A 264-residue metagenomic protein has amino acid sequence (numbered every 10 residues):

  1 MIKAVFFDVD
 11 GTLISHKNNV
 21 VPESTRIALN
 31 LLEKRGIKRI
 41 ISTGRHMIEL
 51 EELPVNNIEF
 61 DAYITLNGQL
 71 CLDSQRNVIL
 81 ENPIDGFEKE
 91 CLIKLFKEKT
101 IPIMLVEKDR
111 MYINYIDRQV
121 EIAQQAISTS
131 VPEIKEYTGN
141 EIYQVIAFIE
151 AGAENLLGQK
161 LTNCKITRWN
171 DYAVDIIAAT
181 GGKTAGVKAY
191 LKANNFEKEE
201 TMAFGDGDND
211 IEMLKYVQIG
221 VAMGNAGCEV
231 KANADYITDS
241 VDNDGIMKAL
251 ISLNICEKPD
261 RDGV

Functional and structural regions predicted by a protein language model:
M1-A4, P22, I176-V264: Mg2+-dependent phosphoryl-transfer enzymes with acidic/Ser/Thr/Gly-rich catalytic loops
K3-N18: Asp-based phosphoryl-transfer active-site loop
V20-Q119: Active-site phosphate-binding/coordination module
G36-I40, F60-D61, I142-V145, E199-T201 (+1 more regions): Short active-site oxyanion
N56-E59, L66-N67, K160-T162, Y216-V217 (+1 more regions): Short, structured coil segments at secondary-structure junctions
N57-F60, L80-P83, Q119-Q124, A185 (+2 more regions): Short, hinge-like loop/turn segments at secondary-structure boundaries
F60-L66, E81-N82, A123-Q125, I166-W169 (+2 more regions): Short hydrophobic/aromatic-enriched beta-strand-loop microsegments
L95, K99-M213, N225: Conserved acidic, metal-coordinating active-site core of Asp-based, Mg2+-dependent phosphoryl-transfer enzymes
